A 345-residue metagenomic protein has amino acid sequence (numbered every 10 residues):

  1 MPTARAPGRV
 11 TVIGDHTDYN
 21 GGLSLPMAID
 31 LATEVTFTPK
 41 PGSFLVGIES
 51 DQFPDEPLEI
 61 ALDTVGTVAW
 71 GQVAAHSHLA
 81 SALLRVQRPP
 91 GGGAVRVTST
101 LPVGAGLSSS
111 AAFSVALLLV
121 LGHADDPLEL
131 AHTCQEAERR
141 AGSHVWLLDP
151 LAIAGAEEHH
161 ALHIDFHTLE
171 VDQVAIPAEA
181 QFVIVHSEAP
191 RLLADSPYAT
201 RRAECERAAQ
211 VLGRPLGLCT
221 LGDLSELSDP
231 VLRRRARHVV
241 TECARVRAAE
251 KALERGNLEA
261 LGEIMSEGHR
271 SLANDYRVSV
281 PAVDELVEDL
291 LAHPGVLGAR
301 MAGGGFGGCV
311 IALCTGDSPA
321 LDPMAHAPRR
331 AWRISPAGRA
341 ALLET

Functional and structural regions predicted by a protein language model:
M1-L107, A111, V115, L119-P127 (+8 more regions): ATP-binding N-lobe of GHMP and related small-molecule kinases
M1-R9, E34-W70, H163-G298, A312-T345: C-terminal nucleotide
G8-T11, D15, S143-D172, C309-C314: Conserved beta-strand-centric core segments of catalytic alpha/beta enzyme folds
S77-L84, V115-L119, A131, Q135 (+6 more regions): Predominant activation on well-ordered alpha-helical scaffold segments within soluble catalytic domains
G93-S99, L130, L148, G217-L221: Short, surface-exposed recognition loops or helix-turn segments adjacent to catalytic cores
R96-V97, L147, H163, I184: A structural signal for short, well-ordered beta-strand segments and their strand-loop junctions that often border
G106, I153, A175: Short glycine-biased active-site loop of nucleotidyltransferases that positions the nucleotide triphosphate and helps
